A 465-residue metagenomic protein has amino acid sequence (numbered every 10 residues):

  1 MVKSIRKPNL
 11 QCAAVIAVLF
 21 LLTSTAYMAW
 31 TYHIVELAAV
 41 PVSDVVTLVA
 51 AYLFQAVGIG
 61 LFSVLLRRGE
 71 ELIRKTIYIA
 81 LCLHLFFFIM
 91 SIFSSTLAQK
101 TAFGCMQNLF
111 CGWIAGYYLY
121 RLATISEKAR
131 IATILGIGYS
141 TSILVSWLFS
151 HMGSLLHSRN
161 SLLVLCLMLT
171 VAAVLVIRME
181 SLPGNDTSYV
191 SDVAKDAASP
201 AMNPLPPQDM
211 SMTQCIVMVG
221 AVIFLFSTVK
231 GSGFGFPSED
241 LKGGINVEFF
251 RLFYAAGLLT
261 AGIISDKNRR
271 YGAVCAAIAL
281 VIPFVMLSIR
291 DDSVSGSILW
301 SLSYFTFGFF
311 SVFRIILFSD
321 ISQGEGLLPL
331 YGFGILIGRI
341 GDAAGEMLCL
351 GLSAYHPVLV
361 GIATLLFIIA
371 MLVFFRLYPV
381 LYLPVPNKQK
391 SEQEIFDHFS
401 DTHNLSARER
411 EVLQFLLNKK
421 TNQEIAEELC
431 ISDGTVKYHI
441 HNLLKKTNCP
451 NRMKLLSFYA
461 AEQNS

Functional and structural regions predicted by a protein language model:
V2-Y52, A56, M218-D240: Helix-loop boundary and gating motifs at the non-cytosolic
V57-R74, A256-Y271: Helix-to-loop junctions at the C-terminal end of transmembrane segments in multipass secondary transporters
A98-A115, V294-S311: Hydrophobic core of transmembrane alpha-helices in multi-pass small-molecule transporters, especially MFS/SLC-type
G112-S126, G308-G324: Intracellular juxtamembrane helix-capping segments at the cytosolic ends of symmetry-related transmembrane helices
A115, E127-G153, L328-C349: Glycine-rich segments within core transmembrane alpha-helices of 12-TM secondary carriers
R159-M179, V358-P379: Symmetry-related core transmembrane helices of the 12-TM Major Facilitator Superfamily/SLC fold
P386-A407, E411: Regulatory hinge/linker segments at domain boundaries that couple sensory/effector modules to output domains
K419-K454: Recognition helix of helix-turn-helix DNA-binding domains
